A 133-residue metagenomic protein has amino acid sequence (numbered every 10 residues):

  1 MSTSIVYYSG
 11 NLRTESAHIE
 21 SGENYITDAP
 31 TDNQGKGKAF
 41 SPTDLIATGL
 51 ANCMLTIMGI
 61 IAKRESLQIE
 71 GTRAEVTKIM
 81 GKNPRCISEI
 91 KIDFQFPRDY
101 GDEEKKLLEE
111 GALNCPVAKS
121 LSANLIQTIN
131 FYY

Functional and structural regions predicted by a protein language model:
M1-T48, G59-Y133: Extended beta-strand/beta-hairpin segments
T56: Short glycine/serine/threonine-rich phosphate/pyrophosphate-binding segments that cradle anionic phosphate groups
